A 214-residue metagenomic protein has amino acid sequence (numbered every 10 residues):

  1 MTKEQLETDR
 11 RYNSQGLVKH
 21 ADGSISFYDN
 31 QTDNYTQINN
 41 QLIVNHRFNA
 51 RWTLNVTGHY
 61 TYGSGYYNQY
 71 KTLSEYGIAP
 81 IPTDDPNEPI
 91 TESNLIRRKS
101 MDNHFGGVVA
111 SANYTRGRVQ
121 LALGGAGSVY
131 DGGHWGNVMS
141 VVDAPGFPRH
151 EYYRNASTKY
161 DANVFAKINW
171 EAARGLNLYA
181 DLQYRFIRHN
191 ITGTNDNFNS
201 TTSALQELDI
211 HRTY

Functional and structural regions predicted by a protein language model:
M1-I38, G65-Q69, R97-M101: Flexible loop and strand-edge segments within Gram-negative outer membrane beta-barrel domains
N34-T201, D209-Y214: Face-selective signature of the C-terminal outer-membrane beta-barrel domain
Q206: Short glycine-enriched, charge-decorated loop/helix-capping segments at active-site entrances that position
